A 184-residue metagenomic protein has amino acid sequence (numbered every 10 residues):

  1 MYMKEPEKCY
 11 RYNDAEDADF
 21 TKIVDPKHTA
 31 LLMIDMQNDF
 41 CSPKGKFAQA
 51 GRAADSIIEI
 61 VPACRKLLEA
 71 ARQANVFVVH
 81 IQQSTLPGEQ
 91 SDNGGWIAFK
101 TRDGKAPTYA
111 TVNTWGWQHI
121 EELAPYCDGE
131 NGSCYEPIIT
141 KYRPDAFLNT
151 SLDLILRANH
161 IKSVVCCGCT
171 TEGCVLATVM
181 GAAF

Functional and structural regions predicted by a protein language model:
M1-K8, Q49-D55, K105: Short, basic, glycine/proline-bearing loop/turn elements
M1-V24: Basic, amphipathic N-terminal segments that precede the first structured/catalytic domain
I23, K27-A30, D55-N159: Active-site alpha/beta core segments
P26-A50: Short, contiguous, helix-prone interaction/anchoring segments in small proteins
K162: Short acidic/polar active-site loop segments enriched in Thr and Asp
C167: Short beta-strand immediately N-terminal to the catalytic nucleophile in serine-hydrolase-like folds
T171-T178: Short glycine/serine/threonine-rich phosphate/pyrophosphate-binding segments that cradle anionic phosphate groups
A182: Short conserved active-site loop signatures built around small residues
